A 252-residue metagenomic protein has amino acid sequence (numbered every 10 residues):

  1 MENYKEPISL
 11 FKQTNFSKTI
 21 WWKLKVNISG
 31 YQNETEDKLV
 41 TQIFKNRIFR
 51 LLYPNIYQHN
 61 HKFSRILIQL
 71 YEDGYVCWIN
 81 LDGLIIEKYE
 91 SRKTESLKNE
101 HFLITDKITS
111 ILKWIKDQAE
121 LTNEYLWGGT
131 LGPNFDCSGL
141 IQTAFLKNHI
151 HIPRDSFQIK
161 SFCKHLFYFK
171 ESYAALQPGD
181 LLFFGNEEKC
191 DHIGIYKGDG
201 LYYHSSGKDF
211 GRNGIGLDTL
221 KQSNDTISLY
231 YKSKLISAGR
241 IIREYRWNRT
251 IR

Functional and structural regions predicted by a protein language model:
M1-Y4, Q42-L84: SH3/SH3-like beta-barrel superfamily modules
N3, S9-L10, S17-Q32, D37-T41 (+1 more regions): Aromatic- and glycine-rich peptidoglycan recognition patches
N15-G30, L146-K164, G198: Short, basic/aromatic beta-hairpin or loop at an interaction surface
L24, L51, F183-F184: A generic structural signal for residues embedded in beta-strands
L39, K45, Q177-P178: Short, flexible surface segments
Y89-Y125: Surface-exposed beta-loop interaction hotspot
L121-Q177: Catalytic cysteine-centered active-site loop
P153-K221, I251: ...with weaker cross-activation on analogous glycine-rich loops/strands in unrelated enzymes
